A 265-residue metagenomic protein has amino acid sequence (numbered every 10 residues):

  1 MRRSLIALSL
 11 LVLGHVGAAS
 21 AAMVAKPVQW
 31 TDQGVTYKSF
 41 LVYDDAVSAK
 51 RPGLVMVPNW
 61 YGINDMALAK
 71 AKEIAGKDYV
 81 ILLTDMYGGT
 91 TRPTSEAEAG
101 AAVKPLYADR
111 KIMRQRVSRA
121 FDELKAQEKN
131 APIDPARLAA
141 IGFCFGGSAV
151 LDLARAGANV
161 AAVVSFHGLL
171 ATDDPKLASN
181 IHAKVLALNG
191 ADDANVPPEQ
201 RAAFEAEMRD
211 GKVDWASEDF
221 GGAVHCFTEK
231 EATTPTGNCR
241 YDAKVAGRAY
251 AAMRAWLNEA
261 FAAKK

Functional and structural regions predicted by a protein language model:
P27-I133, T228-R240: Serine-hydrolase catalytic machinery in alpha/beta-hydrolase-like enzymes
F40, R209-K265: C-terminal catalytic histidine-bearing segment of alpha/beta-hydrolase fold enzymes
K70, P197-E207: Short alpha-helix in the alpha/beta-hydrolase fold that links the catalytic acid
N130-F143: Alpha/beta-hydrolase fold nucleophile elbow
G142-G146, V150: Gly/Ala-rich beta-loop-alpha elbow adjacent to hydrolase catalytic centers
N159-L169: A conserved short beta-strand
I181, A187-N189: Short beta-strand/loop motif that positions the catalytic acidic residue of the alpha/beta-hydrolase fold
D192-V196: Acidic catalytic loop of the alpha/beta-hydrolase fold
